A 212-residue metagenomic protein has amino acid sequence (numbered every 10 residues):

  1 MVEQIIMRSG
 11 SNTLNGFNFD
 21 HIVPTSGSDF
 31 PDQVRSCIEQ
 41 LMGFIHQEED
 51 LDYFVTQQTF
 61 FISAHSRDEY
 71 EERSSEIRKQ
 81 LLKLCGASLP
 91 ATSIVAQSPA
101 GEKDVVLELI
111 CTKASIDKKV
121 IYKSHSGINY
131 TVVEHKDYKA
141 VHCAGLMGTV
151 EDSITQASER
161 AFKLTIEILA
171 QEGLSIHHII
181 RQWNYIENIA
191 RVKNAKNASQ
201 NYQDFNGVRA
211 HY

Functional and structural regions predicted by a protein language model:
M1-Y212: Short, polar/acidic, helix-capping and beta-turn segments at strand->helix junctions that line the mouths
